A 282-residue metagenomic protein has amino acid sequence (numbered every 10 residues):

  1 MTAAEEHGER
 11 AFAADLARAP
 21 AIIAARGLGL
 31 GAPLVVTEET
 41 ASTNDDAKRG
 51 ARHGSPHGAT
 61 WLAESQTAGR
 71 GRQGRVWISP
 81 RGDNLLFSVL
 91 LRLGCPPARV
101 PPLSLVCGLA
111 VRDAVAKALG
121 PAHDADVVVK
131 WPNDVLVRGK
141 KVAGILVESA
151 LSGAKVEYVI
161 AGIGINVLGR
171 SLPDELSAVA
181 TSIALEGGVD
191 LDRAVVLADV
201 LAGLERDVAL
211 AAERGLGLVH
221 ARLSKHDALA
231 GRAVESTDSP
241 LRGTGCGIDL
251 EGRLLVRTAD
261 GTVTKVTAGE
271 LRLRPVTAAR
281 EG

Functional and structural regions predicted by a protein language model:
M1-G120, V276-G282: N-terminal lobe of the biotin/lipoate ligase/transferase fold
T2-F12, P97-D126, V137-G282: Long, positively charged amphipathic alpha-helical accessory segments at protein N-termini or as interdomain linkers
